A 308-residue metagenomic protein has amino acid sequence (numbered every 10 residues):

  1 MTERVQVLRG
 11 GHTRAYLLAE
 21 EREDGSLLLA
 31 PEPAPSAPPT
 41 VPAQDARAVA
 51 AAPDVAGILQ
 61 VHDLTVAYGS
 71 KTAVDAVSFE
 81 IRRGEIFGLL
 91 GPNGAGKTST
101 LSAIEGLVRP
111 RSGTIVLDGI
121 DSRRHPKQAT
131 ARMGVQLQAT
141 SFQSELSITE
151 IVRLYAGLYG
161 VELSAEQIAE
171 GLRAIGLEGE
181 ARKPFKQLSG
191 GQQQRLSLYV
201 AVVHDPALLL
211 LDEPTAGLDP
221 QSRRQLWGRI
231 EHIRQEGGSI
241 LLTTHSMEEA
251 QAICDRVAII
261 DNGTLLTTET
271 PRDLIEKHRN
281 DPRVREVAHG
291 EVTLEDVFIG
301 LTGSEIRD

Functional and structural regions predicted by a protein language model:
G113-D121, Q128-A129: Conserved ABC transporter NBD signature motif
R153, G157-E180: Conserved ABC ATPase "signature" region
P184-L188: Conserved ABC ATPase signature
D205: Conserved catalytic motifs of ABC-family nucleotide-binding domains
L209-D212: Catalytic Walker B motif of ABC-type/P-loop ATPase nucleotide-binding domains
T268-E269: ABC ATPase "signature
